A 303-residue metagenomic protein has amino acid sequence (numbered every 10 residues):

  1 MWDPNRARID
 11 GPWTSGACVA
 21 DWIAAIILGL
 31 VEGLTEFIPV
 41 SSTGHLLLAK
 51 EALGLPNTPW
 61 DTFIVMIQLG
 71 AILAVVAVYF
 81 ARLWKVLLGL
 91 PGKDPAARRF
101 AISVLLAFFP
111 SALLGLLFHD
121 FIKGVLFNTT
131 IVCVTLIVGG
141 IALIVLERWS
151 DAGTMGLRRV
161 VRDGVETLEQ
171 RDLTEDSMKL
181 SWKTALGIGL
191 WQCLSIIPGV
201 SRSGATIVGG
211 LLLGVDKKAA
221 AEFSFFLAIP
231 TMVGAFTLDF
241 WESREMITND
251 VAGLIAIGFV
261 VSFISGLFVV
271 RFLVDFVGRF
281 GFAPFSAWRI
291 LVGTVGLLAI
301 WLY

Functional and structural regions predicted by a protein language model:
W2-Y303: Multi-pass membrane proteins that catalyze or facilitate reactions on polyprenyl-/lipid-phosphate substrates and their
